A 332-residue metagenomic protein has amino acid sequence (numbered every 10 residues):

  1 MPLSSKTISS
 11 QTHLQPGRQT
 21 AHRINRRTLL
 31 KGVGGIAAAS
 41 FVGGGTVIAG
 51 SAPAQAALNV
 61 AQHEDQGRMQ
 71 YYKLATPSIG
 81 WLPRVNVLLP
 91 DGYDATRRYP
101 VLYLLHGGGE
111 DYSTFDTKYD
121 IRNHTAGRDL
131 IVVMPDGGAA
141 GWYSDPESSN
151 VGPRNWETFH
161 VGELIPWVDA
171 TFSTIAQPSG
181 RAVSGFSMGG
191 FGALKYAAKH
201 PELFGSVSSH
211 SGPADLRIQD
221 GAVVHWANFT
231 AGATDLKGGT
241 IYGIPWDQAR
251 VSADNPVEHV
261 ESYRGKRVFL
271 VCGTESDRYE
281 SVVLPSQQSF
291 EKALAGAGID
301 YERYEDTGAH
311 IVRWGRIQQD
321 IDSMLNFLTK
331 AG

Functional and structural regions predicted by a protein language model:
M1-I24, A37-V42, G50: N-terminal secretory signal peptides
P2-L3, T28-S40, Q55-G332: Non-catalytic cap/lid and distal C-terminal segments of serine-dependent acyl enzymes
V47-A57: Sec-dependent signal peptide cleavage junction
